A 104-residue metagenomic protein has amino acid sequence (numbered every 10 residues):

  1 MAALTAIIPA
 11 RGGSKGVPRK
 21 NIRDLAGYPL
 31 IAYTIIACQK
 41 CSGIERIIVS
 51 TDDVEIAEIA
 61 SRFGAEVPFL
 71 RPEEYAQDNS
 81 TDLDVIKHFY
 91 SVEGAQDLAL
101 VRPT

Functional and structural regions predicted by a protein language model:
M1-P18: N-terminal nucleotide-binding beta1-loop-alpha1 segment
R23-D24, I48-V49, L100: Conserved SAM-binding loop
Y28, T51-V54: Residues in the short beta-alpha loop(s) of Rossmann-like NAD(P)-binding domains
L30-R46: A short, N-terminal amphipathic alpha-helix
G43, F63-A65: Short, structured coil segments at secondary-structure junctions
E55-R62: Acidic helix N-cap motif at the loop->helix transition within catalytic regions of sugar-transfer enzymes
E66-P72: Short hydrophobic/aromatic-enriched beta-strand-loop microsegments
E74-T104: Conserved beta-loop-beta/alpha segment of the NTase-like Rossmann-fold superfamily that binds/positions NTPs
